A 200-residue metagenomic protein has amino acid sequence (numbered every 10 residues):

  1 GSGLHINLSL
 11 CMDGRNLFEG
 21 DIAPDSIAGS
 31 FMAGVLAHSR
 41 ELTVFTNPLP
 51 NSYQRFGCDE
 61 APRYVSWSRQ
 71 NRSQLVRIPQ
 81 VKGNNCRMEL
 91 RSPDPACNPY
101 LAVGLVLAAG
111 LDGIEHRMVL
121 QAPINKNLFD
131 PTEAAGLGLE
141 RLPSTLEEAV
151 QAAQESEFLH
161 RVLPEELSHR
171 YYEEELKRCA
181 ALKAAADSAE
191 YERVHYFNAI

Functional and structural regions predicted by a protein language model:
G1-D13: Histidine-centered divalent-metal-coordination microenvironment in nucleic-acid enzymes
C11-I200: Catalytic-core signal marking the mid-to-C-terminal active-site face
